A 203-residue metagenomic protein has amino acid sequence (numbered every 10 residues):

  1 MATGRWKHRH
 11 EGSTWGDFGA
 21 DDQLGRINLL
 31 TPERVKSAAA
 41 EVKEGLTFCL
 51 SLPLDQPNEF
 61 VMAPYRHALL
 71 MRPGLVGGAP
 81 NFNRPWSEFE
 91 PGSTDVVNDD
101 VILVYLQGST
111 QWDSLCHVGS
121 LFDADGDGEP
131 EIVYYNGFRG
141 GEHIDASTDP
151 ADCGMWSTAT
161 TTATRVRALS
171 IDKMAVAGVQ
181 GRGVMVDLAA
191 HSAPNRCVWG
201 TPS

Functional and structural regions predicted by a protein language model:
M1-S203: Active-/binding-site microenvironments in catalytic and ligand-binding cores
